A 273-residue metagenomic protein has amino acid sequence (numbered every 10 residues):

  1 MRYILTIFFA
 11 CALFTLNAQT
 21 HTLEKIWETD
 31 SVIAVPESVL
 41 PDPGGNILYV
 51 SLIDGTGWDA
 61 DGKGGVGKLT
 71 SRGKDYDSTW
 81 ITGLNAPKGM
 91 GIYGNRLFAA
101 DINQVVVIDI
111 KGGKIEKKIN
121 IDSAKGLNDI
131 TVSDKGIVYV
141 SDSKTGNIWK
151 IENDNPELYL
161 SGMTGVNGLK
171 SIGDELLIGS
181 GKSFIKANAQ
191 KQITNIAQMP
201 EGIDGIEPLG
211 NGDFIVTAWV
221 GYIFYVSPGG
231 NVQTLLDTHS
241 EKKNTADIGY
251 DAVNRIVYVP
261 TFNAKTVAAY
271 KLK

Functional and structural regions predicted by a protein language model:
M1-L23: Bacterial Sec-dependent N-terminal signal peptides
L23, W27, Q104-K135, S141: Asp-box/WD-like beta-propeller blade repeats and closely related beta-sheet repeat scaffolds
L23-D30, K74-I81, K114-N120, N155-S161 (+2 more regions): A short beta-strand motif characteristic of beta-propeller blades
I33-G45, D61-K63, T82-R96, D122-V138 (+5 more regions): Beta-rich, blade/repeat-based domains predominating in secreted/periplasmic proteins but also intracellular
S51, A100, S141, G179 (+2 more regions): Residue-level marker for isolated small/hydroxyl-bearing positions within beta-strands of beta-sheet-rich domains
D54-W58, Q104, T145-G146, S183-I185 (+2 more regions): Short glycine/acidic-enriched loop and turn motifs that connect beta-strands
L69-G73, D109-K114, I151-N155, N188-Q192 (+2 more regions): Short loop/turn segments that connect beta-strands within beta-propeller blades
N244-K273: Blade-level signature of beta-propeller repeat domains, shared across WD40, Kelch, NHL, RCC1 and BNR/Asp-box propellers
